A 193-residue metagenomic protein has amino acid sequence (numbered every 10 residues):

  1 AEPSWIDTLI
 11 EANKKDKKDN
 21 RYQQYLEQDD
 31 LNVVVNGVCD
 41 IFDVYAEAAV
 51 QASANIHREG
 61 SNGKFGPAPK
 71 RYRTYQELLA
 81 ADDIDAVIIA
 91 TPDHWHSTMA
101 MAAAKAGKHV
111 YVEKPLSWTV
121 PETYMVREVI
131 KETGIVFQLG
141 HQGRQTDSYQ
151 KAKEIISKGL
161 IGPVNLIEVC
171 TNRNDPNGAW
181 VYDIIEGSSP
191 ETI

Functional and structural regions predicted by a protein language model:
A1-H109, P121-V136: N-terminal glycine-/serine-/threonine-rich beta1-alpha1-beta2 phosphate-ribose binding loop of Rossmann-like
K114: Short basic (Lys/Arg) and small-residue
T119-P121, D147: Conserved PLP phosphate-binding loop immediately N-terminal to the Schiff-base lysine helix in PLP-dependent enzymes
T133-Q138, G143-I193: Predominantly a Rossmann-like dinucleotide-binding segment in NAD(P)-dependent oxidoreductases
